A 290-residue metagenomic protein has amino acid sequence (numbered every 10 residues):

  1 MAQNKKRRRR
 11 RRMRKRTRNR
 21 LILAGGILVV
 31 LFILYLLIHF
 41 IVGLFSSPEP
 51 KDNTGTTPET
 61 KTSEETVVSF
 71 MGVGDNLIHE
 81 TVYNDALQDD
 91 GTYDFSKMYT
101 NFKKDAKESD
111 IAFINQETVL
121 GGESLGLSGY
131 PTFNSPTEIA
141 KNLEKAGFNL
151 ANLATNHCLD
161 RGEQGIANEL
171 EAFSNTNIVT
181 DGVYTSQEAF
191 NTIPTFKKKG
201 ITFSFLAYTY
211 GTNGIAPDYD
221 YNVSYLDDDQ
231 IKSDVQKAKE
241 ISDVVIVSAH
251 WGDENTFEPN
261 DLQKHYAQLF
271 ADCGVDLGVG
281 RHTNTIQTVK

Functional and structural regions predicted by a protein language model:
M1-R14: N-terminal, positively charged topogenic segments adjacent to a membrane insertion site
A2-K5, N19-K290: Acidic, metal/ion-coordinating pockets
